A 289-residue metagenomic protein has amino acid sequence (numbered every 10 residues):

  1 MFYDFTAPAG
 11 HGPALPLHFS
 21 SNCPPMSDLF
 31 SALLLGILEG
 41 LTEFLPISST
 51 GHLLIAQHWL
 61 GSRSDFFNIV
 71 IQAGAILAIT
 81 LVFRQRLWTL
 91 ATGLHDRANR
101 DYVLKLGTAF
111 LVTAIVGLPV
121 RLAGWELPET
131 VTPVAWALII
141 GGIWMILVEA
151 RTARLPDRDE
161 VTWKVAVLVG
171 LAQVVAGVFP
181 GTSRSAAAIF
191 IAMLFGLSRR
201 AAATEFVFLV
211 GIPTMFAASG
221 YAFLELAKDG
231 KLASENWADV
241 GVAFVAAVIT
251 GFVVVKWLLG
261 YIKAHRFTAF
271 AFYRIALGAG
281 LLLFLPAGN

Functional and structural regions predicted by a protein language model:
F2-H11, L15-N289: Multi-pass membrane proteins that catalyze or facilitate reactions on polyprenyl-/lipid-phosphate substrates and their
